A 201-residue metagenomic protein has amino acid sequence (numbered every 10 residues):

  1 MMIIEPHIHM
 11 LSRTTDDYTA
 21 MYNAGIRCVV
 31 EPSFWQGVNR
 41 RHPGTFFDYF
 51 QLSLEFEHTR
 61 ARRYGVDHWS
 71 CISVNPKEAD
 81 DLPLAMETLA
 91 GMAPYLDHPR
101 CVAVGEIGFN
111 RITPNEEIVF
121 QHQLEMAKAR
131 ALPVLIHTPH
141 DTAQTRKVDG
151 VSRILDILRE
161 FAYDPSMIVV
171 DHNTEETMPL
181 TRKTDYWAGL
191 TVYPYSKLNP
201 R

Functional and structural regions predicted by a protein language model:
M1-I157, F161, M167-I168, H172-E176 (+2 more regions): Mid-domain alpha/beta scaffold segments of enzyme catalytic cores
T184-R201: H/E-rich (His + Asp/Glu) clusters that bind or coordinate divalent metals
